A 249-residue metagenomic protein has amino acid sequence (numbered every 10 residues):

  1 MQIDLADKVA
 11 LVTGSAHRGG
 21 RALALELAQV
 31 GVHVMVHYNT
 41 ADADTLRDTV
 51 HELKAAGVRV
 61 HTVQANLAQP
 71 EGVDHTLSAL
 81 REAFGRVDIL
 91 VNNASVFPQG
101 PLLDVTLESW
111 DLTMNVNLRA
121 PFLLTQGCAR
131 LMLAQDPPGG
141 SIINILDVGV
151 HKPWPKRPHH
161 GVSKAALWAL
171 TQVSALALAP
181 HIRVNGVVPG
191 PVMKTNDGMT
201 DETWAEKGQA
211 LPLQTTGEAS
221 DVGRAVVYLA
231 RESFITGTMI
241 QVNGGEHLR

Functional and structural regions predicted by a protein language model:
V9, A16-H17: Conserved glycine-rich cofactor-binding loop
V32-R47: Conserved glycine-rich Rossmann-like NAD(P)H-binding loop of the short-chain dehydrogenase/reductase
R86, W168, L178-V192, I235-V242: Conserved Rossmann-fold SDR core element
P101-L102, S109-D111, K207: Substrate-binding pocket helix/loop in short-chain dehydrogenase/reductase
T125, S163, T171: Active-site helix of classical SDR
R130, A175-P180: Alpha-helical segment proximal to the catalytic Tyr-Lys
E218-V242, H247: C-terminal substrate-recognition "lid" of short-chain dehydrogenase/reductases
